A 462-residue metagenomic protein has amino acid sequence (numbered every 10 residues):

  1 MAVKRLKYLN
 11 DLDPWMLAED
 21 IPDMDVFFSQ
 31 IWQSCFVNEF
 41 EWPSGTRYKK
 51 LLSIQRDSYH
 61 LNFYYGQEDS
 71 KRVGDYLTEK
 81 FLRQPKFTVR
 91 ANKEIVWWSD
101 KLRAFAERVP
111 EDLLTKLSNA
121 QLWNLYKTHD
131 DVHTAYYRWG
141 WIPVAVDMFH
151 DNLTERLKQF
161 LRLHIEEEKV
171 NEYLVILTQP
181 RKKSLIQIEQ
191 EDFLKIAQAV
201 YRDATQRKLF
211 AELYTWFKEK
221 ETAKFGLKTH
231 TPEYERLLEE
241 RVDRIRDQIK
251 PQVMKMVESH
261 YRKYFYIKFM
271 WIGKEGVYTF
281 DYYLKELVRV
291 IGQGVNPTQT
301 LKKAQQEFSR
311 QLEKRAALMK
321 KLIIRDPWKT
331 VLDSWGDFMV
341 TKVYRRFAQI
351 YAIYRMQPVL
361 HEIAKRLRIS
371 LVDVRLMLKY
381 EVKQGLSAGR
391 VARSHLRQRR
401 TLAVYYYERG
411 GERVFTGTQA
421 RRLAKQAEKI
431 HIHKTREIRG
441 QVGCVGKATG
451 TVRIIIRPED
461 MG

Functional and structural regions predicted by a protein language model:
A2-R436: Contiguous hydrophobic, helix-prone segments at protein termini that mediate membrane targeting/anchoring
M377, H431, E437-G462: Feature captures the catalytic cores and cofactor-binding loops of soluble hydro-lyases/lyases that act on carboxylate
